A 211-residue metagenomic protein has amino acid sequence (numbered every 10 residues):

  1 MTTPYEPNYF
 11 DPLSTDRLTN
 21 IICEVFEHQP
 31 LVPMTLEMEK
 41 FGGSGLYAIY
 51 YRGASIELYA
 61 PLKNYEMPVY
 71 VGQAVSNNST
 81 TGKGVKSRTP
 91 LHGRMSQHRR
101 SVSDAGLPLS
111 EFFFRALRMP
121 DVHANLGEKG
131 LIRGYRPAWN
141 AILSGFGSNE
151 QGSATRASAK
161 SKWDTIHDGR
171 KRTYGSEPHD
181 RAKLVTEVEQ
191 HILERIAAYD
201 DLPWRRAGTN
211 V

Functional and structural regions predicted by a protein language model:
M1-V69, Q73-V211: Boundary/linker segments flanking structured domains
